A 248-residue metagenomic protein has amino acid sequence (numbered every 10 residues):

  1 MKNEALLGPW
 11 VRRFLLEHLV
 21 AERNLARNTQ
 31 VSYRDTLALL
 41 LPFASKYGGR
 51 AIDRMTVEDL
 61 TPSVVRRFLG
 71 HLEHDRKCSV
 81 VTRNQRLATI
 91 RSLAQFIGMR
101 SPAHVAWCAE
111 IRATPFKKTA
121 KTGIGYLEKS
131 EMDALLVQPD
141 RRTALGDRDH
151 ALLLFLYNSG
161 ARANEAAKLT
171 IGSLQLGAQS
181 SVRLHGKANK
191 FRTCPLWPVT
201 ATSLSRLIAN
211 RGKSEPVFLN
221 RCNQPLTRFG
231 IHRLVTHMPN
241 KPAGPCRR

Functional and structural regions predicted by a protein language model:
M1-R248: Conserved catalytic core of the tyrosine transesterase superfamily
